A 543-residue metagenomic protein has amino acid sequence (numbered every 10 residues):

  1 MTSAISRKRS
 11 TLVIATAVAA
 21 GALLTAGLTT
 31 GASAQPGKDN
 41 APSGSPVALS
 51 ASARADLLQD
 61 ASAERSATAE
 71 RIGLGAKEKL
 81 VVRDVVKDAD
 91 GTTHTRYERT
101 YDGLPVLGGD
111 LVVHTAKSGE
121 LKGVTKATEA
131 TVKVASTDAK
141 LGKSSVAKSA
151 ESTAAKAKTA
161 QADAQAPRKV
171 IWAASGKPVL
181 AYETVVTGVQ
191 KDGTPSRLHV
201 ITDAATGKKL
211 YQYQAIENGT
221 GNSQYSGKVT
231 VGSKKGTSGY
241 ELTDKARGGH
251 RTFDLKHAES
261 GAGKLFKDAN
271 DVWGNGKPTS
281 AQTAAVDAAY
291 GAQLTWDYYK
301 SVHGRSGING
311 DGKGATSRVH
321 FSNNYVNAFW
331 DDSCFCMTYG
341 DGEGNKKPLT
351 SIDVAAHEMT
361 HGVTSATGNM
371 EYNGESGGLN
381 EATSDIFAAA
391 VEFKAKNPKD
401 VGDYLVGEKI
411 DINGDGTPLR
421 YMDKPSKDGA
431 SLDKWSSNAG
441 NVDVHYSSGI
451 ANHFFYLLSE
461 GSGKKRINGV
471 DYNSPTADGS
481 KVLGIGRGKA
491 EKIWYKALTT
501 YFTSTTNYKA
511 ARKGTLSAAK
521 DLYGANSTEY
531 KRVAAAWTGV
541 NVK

Functional and structural regions predicted by a protein language model:
T2, Q35-D39, A181, T187 (+8 more regions): Acidic/polar low-complexity interaction segments
T2, S6-L12, G27-T29, A34 (+3 more regions): Topogenic and prosegment regions of secretory-pathway hydrolases and membrane enzymes
T2-K8, L12-A17, T25-G219, A315-F329: Segments that shape or occlude catalytic/ligand-binding pockets
A22-T30, A390, K394: Short hydrophobic alpha-helical membrane-anchoring segments
T30-A48, H114-E129, R251-G276, K424-D428 (+2 more regions): Short, compositionally biased low-complexity segments
Q282-V354, T364-K543: Zinc-dependent metallohydrolase catalytic domains
T360: Glycan-recognition surfaces in beta-rich domains, encompassing non-catalytic CBMs and lectin-like receptor-binding
